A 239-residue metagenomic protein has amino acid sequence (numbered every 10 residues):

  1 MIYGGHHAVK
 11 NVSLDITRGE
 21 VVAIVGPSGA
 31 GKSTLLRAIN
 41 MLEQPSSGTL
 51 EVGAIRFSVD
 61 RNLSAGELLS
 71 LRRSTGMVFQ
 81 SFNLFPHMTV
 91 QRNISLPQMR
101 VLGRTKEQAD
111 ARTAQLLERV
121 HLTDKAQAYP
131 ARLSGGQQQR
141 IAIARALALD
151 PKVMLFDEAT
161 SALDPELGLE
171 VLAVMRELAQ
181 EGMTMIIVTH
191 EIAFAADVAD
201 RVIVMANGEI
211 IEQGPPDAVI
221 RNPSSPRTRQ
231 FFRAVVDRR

Functional and structural regions predicted by a protein language model:
M1-P216: ABC family nucleotide-binding domain
A206, Q213, D217-R239: C-terminal boundary and immediately downstream tail of ABC-type ATPase nucleotide-binding domains
